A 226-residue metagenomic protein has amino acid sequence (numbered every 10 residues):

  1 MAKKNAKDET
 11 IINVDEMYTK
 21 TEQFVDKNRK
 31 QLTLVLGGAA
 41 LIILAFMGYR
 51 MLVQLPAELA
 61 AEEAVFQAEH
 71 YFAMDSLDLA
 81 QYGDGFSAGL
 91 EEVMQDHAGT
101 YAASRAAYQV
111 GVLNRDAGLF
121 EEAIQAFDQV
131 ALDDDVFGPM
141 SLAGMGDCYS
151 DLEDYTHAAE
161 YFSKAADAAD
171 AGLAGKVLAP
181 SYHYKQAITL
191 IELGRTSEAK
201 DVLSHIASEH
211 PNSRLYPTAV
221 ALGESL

Functional and structural regions predicted by a protein language model:
A2-G38: N-terminal positive-inside, membrane-proximal cytosolic segments immediately preceding the first
L55, M94-A103, A117, A131-P139 (+3 more regions): Short solvent-exposed coil/turn linkers within tandem alpha-helical repeat scaffolds
